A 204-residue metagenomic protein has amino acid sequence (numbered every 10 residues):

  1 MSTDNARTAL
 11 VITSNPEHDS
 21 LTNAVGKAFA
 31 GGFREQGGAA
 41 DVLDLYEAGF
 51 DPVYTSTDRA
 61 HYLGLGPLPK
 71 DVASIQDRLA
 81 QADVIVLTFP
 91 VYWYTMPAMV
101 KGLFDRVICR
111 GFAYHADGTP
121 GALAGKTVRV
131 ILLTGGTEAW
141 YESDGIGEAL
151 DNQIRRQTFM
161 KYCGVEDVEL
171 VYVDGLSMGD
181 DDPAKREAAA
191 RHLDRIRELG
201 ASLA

Functional and structural regions predicted by a protein language model:
S2-F112, P183-R186, A190-A204: N-terminal beta1-alpha1-beta2 submodule of the flavodoxin-like/Rossmannoid cofactor-binding fold
T3, D144-A204: Glycine-rich phosphate/pyrophosphate-binding loop and the adjoining helix
A6, G37-A39, G125, G164-D167: A generic structural signal for alpha->beta connector loops
P16, G135-A139, G175-G179: A short, flexible beta-alpha/helix-coil linker loop
L45, L133, V173-G175: Active-site donor-binding loop signature of nucleotide-sugar glycosyltransferases
V84, T127, E169-L170: Well-ordered beta-strand positions
R110-Y114, V165-V168: Short, structured loop/turn "capping" segments at alpha-beta junctions
Y114-C163: Short, glycine-/small-residue-rich phosphate/pyrophosphate-handling segment
